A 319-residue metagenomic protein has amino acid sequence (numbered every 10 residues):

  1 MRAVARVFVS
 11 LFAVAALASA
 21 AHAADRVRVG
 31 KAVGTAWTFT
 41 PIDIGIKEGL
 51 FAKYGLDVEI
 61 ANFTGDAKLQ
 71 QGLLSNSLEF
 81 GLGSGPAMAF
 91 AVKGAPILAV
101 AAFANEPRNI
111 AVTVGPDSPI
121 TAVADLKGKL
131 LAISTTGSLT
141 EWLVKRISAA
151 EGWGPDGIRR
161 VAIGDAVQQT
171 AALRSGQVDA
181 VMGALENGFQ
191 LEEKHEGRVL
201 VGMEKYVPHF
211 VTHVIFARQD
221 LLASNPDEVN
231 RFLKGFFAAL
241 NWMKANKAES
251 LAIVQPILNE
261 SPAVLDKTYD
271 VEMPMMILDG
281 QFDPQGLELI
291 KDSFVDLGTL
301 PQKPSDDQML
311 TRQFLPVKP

Functional and structural regions predicted by a protein language model:
M1-V9: Bacterial N-terminal signal peptides that target proteins for export
V9-L17: Hydrophobic alpha-helical targeting segments used for export or membrane insertion
L17-A23: Sec/Tat signal peptide C-region and signal peptidase I cleavage site
A23-D25, P319: Bacterial Sec-exported substrate-binding components of ABC uptake systems
D25-G154, R160-S175, D179-E186, L200-M203 (+1 more regions): Short, glycine-/small- and polar/acidic-enriched structural segments that line small-molecule recognition paths
P86, S118, V167-P256: Pocket-lining segment of extracytoplasmic ligand-binding domains
A223-P301: Secondary-structure end/capping motifs
F294-P319: Conserved C-terminal helix/tail region of periplasmic/extracytoplasmic solute-binding proteins
